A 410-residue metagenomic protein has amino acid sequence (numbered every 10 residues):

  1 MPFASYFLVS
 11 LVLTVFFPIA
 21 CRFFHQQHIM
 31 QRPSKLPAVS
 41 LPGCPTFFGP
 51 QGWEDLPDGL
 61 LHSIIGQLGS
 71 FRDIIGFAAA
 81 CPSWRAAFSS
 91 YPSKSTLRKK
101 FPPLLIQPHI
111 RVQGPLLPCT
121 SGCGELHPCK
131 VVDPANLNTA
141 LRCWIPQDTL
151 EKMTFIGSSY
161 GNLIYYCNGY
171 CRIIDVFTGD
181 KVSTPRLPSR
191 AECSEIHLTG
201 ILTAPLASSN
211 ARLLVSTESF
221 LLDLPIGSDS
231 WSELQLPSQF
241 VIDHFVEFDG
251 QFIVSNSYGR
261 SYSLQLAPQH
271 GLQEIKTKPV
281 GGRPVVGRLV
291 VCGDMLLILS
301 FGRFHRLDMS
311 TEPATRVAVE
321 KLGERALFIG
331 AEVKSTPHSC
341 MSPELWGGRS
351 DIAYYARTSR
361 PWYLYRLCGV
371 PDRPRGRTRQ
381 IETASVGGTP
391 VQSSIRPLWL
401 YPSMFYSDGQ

Functional and structural regions predicted by a protein language model:
M1-D55, S63: CRL adaptor-proximal regions
G52-L56, P102-L104, R111, G161-L163 (+1 more regions): Tryptophan-centric aromatic hotspots in well-structured domains and transmembrane helices
D55, Q67-L68, G76-A80, C171 (+4 more regions): Hydrophobic, repeat-rich solenoid/adaptor surfaces of innate immune receptors and signaling proteins
D58, D73-S93: Short helix-loop-helix/strand-helix junction enriched in hydrophobic and basic residues
S95-P118, D148-G161: Beta-strand-rich domains and repeat architectures in extracellular enzymes and scaffolds, especially beta-propellers
G124-P134, R303-P313, R366-P374: Beta-propeller blade signature
D133, T139-F304: A sequence/structural signal of beta-propeller blade repeats
P313-D408: A surface-exposed beta-alpha-beta supersecondary segment
